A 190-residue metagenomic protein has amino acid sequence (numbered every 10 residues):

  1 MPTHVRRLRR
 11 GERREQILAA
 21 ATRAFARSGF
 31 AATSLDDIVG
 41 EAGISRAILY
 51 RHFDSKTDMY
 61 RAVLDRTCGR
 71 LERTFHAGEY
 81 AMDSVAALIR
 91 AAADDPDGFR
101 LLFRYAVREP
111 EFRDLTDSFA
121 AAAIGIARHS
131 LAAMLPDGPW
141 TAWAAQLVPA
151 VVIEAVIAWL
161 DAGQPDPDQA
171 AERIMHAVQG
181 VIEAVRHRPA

Functional and structural regions predicted by a protein language model:
M1-S28, A32-E41, T57-R61: Basic, helix-initiating cap at the start of DNA-binding domains
F25, S34-L35, R46, K56 (+3 more regions): Amphipathic alpha-helical segments enriched in hydrophobic/aromatic and basic residues that form the DNA-contacting
R27, R61-A87, A127: Amphipathic alpha-helical linker/stalk segments
A42-F53: Short hydrophobic/aromatic patch on the recognition helix
F75-G78, L102-A106, W159-G163: Secondary-structure edge/capping motif, primarily at the C-terminal ends of alpha-helices and the immediately following
Y80-R104, E111-D114, S118-H129, P149: Helical hydrophobic small-molecule/effector-binding pocket
R100-F103, D168, A190: Short, hydrophobic secondary-structure boundary micro-motifs
P110-L135, P139-A150, D168-E183: Amphipathic alpha-helical packing segments from all-alpha helical-bundle domains
